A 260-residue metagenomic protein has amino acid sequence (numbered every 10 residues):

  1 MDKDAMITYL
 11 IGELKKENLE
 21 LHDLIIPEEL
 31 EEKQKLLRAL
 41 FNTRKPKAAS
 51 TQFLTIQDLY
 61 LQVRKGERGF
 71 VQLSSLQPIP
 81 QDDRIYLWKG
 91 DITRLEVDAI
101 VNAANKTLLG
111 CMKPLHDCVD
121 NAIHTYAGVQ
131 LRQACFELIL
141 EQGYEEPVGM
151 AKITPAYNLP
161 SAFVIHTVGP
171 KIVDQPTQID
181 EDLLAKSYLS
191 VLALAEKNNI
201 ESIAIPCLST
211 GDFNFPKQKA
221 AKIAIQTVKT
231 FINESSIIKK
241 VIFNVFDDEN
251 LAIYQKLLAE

Functional and structural regions predicted by a protein language model:
M1-E260: Macrodomain-like recognition of ADP-ribose-binding/processing modules
